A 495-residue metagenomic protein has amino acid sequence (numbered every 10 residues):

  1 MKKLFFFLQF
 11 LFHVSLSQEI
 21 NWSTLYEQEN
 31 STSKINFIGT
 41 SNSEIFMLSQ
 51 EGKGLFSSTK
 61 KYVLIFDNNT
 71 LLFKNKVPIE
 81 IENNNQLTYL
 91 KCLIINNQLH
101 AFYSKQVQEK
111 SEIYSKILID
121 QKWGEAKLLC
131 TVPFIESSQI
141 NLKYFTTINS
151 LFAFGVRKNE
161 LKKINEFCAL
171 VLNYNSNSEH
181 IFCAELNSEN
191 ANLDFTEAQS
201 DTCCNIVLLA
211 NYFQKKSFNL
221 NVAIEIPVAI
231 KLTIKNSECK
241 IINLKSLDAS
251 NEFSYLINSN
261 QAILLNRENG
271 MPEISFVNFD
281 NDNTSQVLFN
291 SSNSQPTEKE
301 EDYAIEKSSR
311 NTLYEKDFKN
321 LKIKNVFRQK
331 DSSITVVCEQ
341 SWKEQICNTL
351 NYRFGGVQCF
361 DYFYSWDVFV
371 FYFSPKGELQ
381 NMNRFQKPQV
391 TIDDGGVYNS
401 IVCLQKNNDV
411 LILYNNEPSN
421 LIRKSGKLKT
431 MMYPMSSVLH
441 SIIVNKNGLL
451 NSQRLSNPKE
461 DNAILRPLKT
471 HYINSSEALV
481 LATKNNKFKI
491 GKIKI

Functional and structural regions predicted by a protein language model:
M1-S23, I495: Bacterial Sec-dependent N-terminal signal peptides
N30-F37, N84-C92, F134-Y144, N190-A198 (+3 more regions): Repeated scaffold domains used in trafficking and secretory/extracellular systems, primarily beta-propellers
T32, G39-N42, F46-F145: Post-signal peptide N-terminal segment of secreted/secretory-pathway proteins
S43-F56, Q98-K105, N149-E160, N205-Q214 (+5 more regions): Short beta-strand elements that form the blades of beta-propeller/WD-repeat-like and other beta-sheet-rich scaffold
Q50-S57, V156-I164, N211-I224, E339-Y362 (+1 more regions): Short, conserved, GDST-rich strand-edge loop motifs in beta-rich repeat architectures
K61-D67, Y114-D120, E166-S176, V222-N236 (+3 more regions): Beta-propeller blade signature
N243-E252, S291-I305, N383-S400, N447-Y472: Conserved blade-ending motifs and adjacent loop-strand segments that build the rim/top face of beta-propeller domains
I334-W342, W366, G395-L450: Loop/turn-rich, solvent-exposed surfaces of beta-rich toroidal or solenoidal domains
